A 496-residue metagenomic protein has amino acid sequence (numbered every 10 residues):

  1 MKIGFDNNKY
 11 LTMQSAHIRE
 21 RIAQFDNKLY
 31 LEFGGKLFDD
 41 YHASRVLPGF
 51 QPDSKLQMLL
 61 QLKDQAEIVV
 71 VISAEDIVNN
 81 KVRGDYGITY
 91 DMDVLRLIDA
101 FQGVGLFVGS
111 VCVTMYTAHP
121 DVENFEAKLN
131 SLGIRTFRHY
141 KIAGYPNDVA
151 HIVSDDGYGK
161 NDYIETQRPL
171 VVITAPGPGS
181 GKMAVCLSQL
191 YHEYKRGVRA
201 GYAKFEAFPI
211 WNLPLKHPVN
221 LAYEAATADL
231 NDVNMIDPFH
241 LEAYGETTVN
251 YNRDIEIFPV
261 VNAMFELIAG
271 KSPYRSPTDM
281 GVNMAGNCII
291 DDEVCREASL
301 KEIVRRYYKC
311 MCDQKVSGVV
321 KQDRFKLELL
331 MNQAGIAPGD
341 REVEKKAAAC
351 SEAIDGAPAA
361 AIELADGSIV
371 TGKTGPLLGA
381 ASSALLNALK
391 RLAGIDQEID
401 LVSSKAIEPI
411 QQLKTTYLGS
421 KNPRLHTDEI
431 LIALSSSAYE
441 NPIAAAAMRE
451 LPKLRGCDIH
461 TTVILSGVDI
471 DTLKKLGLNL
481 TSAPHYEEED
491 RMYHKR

Functional and structural regions predicted by a protein language model:
M1-I173, Q189-C350, I354-A357, L364-D366 (+2 more regions): Flexible phosphate-sensing "switch/lid" loops adjacent to ATP/NTP-binding sites across phosphate-transfer
G177-P178: The conserved Walker
V185: Hydrophobic positions on the alpha1 helix immediately C-terminal to the Walker A/P-loop
K373-T374: Short clusters of small/polar residues that mark proteolytic maturation junctions
L377-A393: A short, polar/charged loop-to-alpha-helix boundary motif
R391-P423: Short HxH-centered metal-ligating active-site micro-motif
